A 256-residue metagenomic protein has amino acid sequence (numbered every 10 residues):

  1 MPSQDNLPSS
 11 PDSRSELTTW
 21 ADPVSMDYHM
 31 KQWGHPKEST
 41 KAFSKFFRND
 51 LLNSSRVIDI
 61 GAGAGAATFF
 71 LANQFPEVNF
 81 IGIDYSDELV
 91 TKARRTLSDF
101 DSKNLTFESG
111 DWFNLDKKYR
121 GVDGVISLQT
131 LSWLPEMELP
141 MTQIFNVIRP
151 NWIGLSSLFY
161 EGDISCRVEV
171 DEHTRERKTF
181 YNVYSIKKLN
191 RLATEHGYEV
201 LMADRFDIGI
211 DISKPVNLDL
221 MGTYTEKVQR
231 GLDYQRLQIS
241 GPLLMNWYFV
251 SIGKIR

Functional and structural regions predicted by a protein language model:
M1-L51: Conserved class I S-adenosyl-L-methionine
G63: Conserved glycine-rich SAM-binding loop
A66-D111: Class I SAM-dependent methyltransferase SAM/SAH-binding core
G124-E136: A short SAM/SAH-binding and catalytic strip from SAM-dependent methyltransferases
E138-W152: A short glycine-rich, Lys/Arg-flanked "PGG" loop and its adjoining helix->strand segment in the class I
G154-R177: Conserved class I S-adenosyl-L-methionine
E172-K188: Acceptor-substrate binding/catalytic loop of class I
M202-R256: A C-terminal cap/extension of S-adenosyl-L-methionine-dependent methyltransferases that defines the acceptor-substrate
